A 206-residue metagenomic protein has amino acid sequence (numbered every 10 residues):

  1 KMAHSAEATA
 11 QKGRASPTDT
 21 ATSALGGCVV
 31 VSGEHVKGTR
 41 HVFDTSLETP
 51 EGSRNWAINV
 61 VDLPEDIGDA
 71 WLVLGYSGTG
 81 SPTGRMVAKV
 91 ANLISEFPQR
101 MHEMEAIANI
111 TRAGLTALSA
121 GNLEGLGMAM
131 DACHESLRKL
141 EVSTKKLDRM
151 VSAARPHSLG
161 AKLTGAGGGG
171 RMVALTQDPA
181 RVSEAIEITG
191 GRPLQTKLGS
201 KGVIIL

Functional and structural regions predicted by a protein language model:
H4-R14, T20-K162, A166, V173-L206: C-terminal nucleotide
